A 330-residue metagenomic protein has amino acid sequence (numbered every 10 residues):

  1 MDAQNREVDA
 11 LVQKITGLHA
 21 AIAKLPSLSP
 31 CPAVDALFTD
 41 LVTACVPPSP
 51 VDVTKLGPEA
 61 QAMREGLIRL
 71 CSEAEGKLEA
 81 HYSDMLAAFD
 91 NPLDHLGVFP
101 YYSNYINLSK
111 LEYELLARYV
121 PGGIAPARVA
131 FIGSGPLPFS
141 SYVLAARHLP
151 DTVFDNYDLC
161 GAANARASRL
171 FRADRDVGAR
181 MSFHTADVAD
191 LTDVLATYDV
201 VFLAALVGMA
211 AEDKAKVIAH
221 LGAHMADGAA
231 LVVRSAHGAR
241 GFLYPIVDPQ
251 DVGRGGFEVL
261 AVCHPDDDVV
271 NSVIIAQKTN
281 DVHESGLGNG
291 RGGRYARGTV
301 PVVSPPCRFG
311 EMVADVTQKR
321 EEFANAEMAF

Functional and structural regions predicted by a protein language model:
M1-C45, E327-F330: Intrinsically disordered, low-complexity terminal regions of plant proteins
T39-I124: Conserved Class I S-adenosyl-L-methionine-dependent methyltransferase catalytic core
P136-D151: Conserved SAM-binding loop of SAM-dependent methyltransferases across substrates and taxa, primarily the Class I
V153-L159: Conserved SAM-binding motif I beta-strand of class I
F154, M181-F183: Hydrophobic/aromatic anchor residues within beta-strands of the central parallel beta-sheet of Rossmann-like
A162-A163: Conserved short alpha-helix immediately C-terminal to the canonical SAM/SAH-binding motif I of Rossmann-like
A167-S168: Conserved SAM-binding loop
A173, H184-F330: Domain-level detector for long C-terminal conserved domains
